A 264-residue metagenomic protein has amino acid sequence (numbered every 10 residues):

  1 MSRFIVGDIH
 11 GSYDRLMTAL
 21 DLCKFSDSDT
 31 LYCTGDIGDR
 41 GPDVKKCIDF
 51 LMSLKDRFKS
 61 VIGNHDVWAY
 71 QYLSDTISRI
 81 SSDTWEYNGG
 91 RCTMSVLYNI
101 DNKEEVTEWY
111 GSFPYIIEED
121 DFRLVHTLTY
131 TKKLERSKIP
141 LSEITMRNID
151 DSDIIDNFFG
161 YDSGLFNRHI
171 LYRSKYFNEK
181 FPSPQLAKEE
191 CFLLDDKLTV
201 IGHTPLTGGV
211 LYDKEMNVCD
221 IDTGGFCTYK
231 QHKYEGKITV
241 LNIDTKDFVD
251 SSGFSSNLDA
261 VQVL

Functional and structural regions predicted by a protein language model:
M1-F50: N-terminal active-site segment of His-dependent metallophosphoesterases
S2-H10, F122-L128, C219-I221: Active-site-proximal beta-strand elements of phosphoester/diester hydrolases
I5, L31-C33, S60-V61, R123 (+2 more regions): Residue-level marker for buried hydrophobic side chains located in beta-strands that build the well-ordered beta-sheet
V6, I77-R79, N99-K103, T131-P140 (+4 more regions): Catalytic phosphate/metal-binding cores of nucleic-acid and nucleotide-processing enzymes, i.e., regions that mediate
D8, D36, L51, G63-N64 (+6 more regions): Divalent metal-coordination and catalytic microenvironments
H10-D14, D39-P42, D66-Y70, T131-K132 (+2 more regions): Active-site environment of divalent metal-dependent phosphoester hydrolases
K45-I48, S53-R123, Y130-T131, K138-I154 (+1 more regions): Active-site neighborhood of divalent metal-dependent phosphoester bond hydrolases
P184-D250: Conserved beta-sheet core of the metallophosphoesterase superfamily
